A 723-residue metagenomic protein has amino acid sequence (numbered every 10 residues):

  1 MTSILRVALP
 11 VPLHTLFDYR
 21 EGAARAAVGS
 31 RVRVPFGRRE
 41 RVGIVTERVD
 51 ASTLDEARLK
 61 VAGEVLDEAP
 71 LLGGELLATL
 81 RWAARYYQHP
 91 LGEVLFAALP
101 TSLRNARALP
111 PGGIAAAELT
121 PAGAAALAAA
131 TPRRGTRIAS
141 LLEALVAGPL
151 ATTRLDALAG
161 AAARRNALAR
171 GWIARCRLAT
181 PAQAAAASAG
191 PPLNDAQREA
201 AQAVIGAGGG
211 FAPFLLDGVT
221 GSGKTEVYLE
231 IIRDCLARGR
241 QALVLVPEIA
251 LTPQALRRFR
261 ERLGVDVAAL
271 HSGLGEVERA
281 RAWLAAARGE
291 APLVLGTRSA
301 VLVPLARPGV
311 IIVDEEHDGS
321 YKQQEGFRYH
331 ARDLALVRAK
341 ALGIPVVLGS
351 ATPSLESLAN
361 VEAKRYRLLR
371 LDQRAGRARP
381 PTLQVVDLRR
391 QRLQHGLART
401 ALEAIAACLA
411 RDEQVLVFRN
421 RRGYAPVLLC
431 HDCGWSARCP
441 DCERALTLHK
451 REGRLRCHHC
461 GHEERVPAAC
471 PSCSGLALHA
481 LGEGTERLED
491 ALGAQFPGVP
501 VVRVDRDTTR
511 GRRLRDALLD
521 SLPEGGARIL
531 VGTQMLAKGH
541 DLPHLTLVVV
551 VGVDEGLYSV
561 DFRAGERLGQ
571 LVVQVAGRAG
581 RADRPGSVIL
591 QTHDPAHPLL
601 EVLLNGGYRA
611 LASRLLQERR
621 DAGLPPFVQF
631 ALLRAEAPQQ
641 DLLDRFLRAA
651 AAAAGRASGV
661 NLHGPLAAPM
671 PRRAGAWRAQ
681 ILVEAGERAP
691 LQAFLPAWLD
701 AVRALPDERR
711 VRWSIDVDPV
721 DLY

Functional and structural regions predicted by a protein language model:
M1-S350, S357, E362-A378, A410 (+5 more regions): Accessory, non-ATPase domains that flank or precede helicase/AAA+ motor cores in DNA-metabolism machines
L99-A129, Q384, R389, W435-R438 (+4 more regions): Accessory helical-bundle/CTD segments and flexible terminal tails appended to RecA-like ATPase motors
L243, L263-L274, P440-D441, T447 (+3 more regions): Conserved RecA-like helicase motor-core motifs
A268-E276, D318-Y329, R389-H395, A477-L481 (+2 more regions): Flexible beta-alpha connector loops of hexameric P-loop NTPases
T297-R298, D314-E316, R421, T533 (+1 more regions): Walker B catalytic acidic pair
Q323-R338, G556-S587: Conserved SF2 helicase motif VI
V337-L348, S354-H431: Conserved interdomain linker/interface between the two RecA-like ATPase lobes of SF2 helicase motors
A407-A494: Cys/His-rich short segments
